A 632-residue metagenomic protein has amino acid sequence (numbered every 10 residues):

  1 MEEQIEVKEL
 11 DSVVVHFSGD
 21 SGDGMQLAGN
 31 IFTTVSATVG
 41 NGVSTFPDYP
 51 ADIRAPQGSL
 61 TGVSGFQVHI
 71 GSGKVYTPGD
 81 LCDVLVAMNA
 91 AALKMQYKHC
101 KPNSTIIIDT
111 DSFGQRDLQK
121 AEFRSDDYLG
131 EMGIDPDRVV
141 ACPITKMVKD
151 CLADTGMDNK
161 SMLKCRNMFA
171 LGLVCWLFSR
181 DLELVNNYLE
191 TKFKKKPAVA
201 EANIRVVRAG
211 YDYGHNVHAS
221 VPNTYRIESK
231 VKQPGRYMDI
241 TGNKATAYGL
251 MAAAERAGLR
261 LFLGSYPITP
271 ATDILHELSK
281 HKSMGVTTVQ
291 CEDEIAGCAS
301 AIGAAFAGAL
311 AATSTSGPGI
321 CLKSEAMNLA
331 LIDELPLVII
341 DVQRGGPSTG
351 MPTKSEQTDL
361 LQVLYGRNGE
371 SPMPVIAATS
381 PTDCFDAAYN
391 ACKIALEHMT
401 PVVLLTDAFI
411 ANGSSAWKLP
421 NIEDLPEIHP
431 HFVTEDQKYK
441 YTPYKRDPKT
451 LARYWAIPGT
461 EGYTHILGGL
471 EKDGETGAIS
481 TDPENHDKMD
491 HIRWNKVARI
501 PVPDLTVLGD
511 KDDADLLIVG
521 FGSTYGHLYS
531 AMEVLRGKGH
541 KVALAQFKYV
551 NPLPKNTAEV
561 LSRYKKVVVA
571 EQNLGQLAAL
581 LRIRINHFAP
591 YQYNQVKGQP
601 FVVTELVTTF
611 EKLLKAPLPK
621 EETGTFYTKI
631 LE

Functional and structural regions predicted by a protein language model:
M1-A257: Active-site cofactor/cluster-binding pocket
S12, D52, D150-L152, A219-G235 (+6 more regions): Gly-rich Lys/Arg/Thr-decorated short loops/hinges at beta-loop-alpha junctions or inter-strand turns that position
S12-C100, Y248, L261, T269-Y365 (+2 more regions): Thiamine diphosphate
V13-D20, A170-G172, R236, L261-G264 (+5 more regions): Short glycine-rich or small-residue beta-strand-to-loop segments that form or flank ligand, phosphate, metal/Fe-S
P50-R54, F113-D117, M147, I295-G297 (+6 more regions): Short gly/pro/ser/thr-enriched loop/turn and capping motifs at secondary-structure boundaries
H69, A87, I107-D109, V140-P143 (+6 more regions): Short beta-strand segments
G79, I134-D137, A141-M147, K354-V403 (+3 more regions): Conserved thiamine diphosphate
I240-G249, A257, A387, C392-E632: Flexible, low-complexity linker and terminal segments
